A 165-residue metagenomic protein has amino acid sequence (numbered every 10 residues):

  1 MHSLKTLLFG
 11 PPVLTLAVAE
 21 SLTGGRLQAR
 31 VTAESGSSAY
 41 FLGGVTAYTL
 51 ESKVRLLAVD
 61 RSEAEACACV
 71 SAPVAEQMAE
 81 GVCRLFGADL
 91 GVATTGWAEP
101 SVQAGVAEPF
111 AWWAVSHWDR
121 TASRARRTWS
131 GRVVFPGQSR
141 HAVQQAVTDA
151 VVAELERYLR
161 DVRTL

Functional and structural regions predicted by a protein language model:
M1-L165: Short alpha-helical segments enriched in small residues
